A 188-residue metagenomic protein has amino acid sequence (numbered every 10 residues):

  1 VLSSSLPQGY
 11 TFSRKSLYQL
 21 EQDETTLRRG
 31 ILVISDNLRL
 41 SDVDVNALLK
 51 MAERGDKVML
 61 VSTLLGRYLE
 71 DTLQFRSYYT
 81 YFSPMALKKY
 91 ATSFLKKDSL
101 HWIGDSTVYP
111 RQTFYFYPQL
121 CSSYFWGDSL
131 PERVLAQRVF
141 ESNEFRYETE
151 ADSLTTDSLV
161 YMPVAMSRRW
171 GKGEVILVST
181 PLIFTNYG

Functional and structural regions predicted by a protein language model:
V1-S4: Alpha-helical transmembrane signal-anchor/signal-peptide segments
P7, D36, I183: Residue-level marker of positions within ordered structural domains that often coincide with functionally constrained
Y10-W102, S158-L159, A165, W170-K172: Membrane-embedded segments
L64-E150: An acidic, glycine-rich "communication" segment
Y124-G188: A glycine-centered loop/beta-turn motif at secondary-structure junctions
